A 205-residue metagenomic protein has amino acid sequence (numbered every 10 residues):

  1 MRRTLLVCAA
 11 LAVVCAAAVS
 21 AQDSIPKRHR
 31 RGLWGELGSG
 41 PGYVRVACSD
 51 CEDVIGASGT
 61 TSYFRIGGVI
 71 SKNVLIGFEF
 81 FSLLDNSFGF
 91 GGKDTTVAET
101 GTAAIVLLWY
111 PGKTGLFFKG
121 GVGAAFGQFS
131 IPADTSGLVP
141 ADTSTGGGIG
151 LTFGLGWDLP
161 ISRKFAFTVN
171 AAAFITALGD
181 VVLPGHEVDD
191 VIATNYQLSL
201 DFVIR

Functional and structural regions predicted by a protein language model:
M1-H29: Cleavable N-terminal export/targeting peptides
A21-D85, G89-F90, V188, A193-R205: Short glycine/proline- and aromatic-enriched beta-strand/turn motifs that initiate or cap beta-hairpins
I25, L83-F90, T95-A98, L151 (+1 more regions): Predominantly the C-terminal beta-signal and adjacent terminal strand-loop region of outer-membrane beta-barrel
L37-P41, F64-I70, I105-W109, G120-A124 (+3 more regions): Residues on the lipid-exposed face of transmembrane beta-strands in outer-membrane beta-barrel proteins
R45-D53, S87-A98, F129-A141, G147-I149 (+1 more regions): Outer-membrane beta-barrel translocator domains and adjoining extracellular loop/strand segments of Gram-negative
N73-F78, T114-F118, S162-F167: Repeated loop/turn-to-beta-strand initiation elements of outer-membrane beta-barrel proteins
E79-L83, G121, T135-G137: Short linear capping/connector segments at secondary-structure termini
D94-V122, G127: Helix-adjacent hinge/juxtasegments
